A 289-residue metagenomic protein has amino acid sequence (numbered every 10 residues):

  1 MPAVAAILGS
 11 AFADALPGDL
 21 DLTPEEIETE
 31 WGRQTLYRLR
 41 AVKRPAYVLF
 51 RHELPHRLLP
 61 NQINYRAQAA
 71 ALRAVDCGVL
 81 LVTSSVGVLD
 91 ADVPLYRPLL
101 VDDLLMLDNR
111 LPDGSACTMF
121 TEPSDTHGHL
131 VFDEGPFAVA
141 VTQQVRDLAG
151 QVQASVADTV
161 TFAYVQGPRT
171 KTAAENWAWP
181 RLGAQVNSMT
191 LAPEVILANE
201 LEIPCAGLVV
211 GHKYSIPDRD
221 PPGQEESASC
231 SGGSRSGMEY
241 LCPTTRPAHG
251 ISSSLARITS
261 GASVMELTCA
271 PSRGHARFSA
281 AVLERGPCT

Functional and structural regions predicted by a protein language model:
M1-D133: Metabolite-binding pocket within alpha/beta catalytic cores that recognizes anionic/polar moieties
A69, N176, A192-V195: Generic hydrophobic/aromatic pocket-lining and core-packing "Φ" positions
R73-D76, P180, N199: Non-catalytic positions within long, well-ordered alpha-helices that form the structural scaffold/packing of enzyme
G78-V79, Q185, P204: Short acidic/polar active-site loop segments enriched in Thr and Asp
G135-P180: Active-site rim beta-loop-alpha module in soluble metabolic enzymes
M189-S227: Zn-dependent metallopeptidase/amidohydrolase metal-coordination segment
S215-H275, E284-C288: His/Asp/Glu-rich mid-to-C-terminal helical/loop segments that flank catalytic regions of hydrolases
